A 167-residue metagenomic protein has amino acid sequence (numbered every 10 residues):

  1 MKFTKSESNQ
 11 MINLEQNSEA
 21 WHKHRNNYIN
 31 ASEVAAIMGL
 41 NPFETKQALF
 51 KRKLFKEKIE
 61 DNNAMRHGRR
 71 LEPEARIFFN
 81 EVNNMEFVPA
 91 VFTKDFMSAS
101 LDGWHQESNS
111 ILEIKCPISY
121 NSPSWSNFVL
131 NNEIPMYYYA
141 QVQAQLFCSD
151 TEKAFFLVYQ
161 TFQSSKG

Functional and structural regions predicted by a protein language model:
M1-R70: Charged, glycine-rich intrinsically disordered N-terminal tails and low-complexity linkers that flank
Q47, R76, V142: Generic structural marker for isolated residues within well-ordered, non-membrane alpha-helices of soluble domains
A64-F87: Acidic-basic catalytic patches of nuclease active cores, encompassing PD-(D/E)XK and other metal-cofactor nuclease
E81-G167: Nucleic-acid nuclease catalytic cores
